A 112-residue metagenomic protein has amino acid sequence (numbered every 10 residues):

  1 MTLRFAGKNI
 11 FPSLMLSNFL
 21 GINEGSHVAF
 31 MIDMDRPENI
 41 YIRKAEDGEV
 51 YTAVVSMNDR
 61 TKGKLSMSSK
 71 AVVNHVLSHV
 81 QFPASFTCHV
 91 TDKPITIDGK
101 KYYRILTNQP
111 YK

Functional and structural regions predicted by a protein language model:
M1-G7: Glycine-rich loop/turn
K8, S26-V28, K101: Core residues of folded domains in eukaryotic genome-function proteins
K8-G21, S66-V76: Short beta-strand-centered segments at strand-helix junctions
L16, I22-G25, E49-S56: A short, polar/proline- and glycine-enriched secondary-structure boundary/capping micro-motif
F19-M34, E38: Acidic (E/D-rich), amphipathic helical modules within compact regulatory domains
I32-K112: Mature exported/compartmentalized surface modules and terminal targeting/interaction regions
